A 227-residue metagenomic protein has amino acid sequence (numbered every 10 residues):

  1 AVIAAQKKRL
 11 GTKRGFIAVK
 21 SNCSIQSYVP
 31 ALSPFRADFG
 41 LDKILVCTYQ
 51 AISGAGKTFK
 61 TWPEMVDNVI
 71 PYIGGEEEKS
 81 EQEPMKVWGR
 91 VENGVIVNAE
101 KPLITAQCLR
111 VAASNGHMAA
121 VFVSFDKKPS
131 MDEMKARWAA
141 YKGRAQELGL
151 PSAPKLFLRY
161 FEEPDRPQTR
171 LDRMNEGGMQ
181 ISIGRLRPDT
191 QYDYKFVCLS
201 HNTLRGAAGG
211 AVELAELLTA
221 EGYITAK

Functional and structural regions predicted by a protein language model:
A1-M65, V69, K101-L103, N175 (+4 more regions): N-terminal Rossmann-like NAD(P) cofactor-binding subdomain of oxidoreductases, focused on the glycine-rich
N22, F125, C198: Conserved residues at beta->alpha junctions
I25-Q26, E78, K128, R205-A208: Loop/helix-junction capping segments adjacent to catalytic residues or to phosphate/diphosphate-binding pockets
D42-T48, I52-K195: C-terminal substrate-binding/catalytic lobe of Rossmann-fold NAD(P)-dependent oxidoreductases
L109-A112, S200-R205: Glycine-rich phosphate/pyrophosphate-binding beta-alpha loops
M134-R137, G210, K227: Composition- and surface-driven signal marking solvent-exposed, interaction-prone regions in large proteins
